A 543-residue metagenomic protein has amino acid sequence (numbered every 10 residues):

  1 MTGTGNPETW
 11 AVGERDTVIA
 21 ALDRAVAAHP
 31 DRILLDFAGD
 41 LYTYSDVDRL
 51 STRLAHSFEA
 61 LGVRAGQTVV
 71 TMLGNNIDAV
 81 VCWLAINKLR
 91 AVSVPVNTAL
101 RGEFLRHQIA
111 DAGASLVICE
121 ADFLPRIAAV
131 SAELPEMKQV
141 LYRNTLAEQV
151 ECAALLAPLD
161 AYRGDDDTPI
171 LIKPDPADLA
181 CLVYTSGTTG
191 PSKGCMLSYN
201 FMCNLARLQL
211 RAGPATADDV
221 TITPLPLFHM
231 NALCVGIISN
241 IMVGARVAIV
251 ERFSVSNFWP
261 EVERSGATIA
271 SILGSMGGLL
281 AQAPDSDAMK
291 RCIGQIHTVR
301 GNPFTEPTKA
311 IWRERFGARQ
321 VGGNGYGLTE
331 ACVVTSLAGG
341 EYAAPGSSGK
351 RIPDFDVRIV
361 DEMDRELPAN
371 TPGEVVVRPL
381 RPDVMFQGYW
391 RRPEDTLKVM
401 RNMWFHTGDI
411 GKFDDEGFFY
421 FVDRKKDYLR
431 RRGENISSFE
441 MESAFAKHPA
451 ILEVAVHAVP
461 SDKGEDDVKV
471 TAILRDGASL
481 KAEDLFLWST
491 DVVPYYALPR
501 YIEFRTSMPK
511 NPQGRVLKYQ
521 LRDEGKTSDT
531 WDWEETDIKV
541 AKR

Functional and structural regions predicted by a protein language model:
W10-V18, D31-N76, V80-L84, R101-R106 (+2 more regions): Conserved AMP-binding/adenylate-forming core of the ANL superfamily
G13, R163-Y184, P191, P214-V220 (+1 more regions): Conserved pre-ATP/AMP-binding loop-to-beta segment of ANL
T43-D46, K173, A180-N204: Conserved AMP-binding A3 loop
H56, A60-L61, K88-A157, A478: Structural core segment of the AMP-binding/adenylate-forming
L100, V117-C119, V357, M363 (+6 more regions): AMP-binding/adenylate-forming catalytic core of the ANL superfamily
R143, V493-R515, E534-R543: AMP-binding/adenylate-forming catalytic domain of the ANL superfamily
C203-V220, F228-I269, L279, A283-P284: Conserved AMP-binding/adenylation subdomain of ANL enzymes
R264-I272, A281-A344, D356, M363-E366: Gly/Ser/Thr-rich phosphate-binding loop
